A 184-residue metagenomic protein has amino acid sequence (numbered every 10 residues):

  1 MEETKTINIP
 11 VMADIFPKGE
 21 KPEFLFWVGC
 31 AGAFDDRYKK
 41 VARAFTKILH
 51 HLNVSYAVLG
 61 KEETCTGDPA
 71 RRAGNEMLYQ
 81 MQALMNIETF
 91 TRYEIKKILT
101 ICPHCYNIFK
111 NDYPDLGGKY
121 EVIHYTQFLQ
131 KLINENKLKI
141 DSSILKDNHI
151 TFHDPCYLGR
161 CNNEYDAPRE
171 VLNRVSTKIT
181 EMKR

Functional and structural regions predicted by a protein language model:
M1-I101, Y106-Y113, G117, L132-E135: Iron-sulfur-cluster electron-transfer modules
V28, H124-T126, D154: Short, structured patches in soluble enzyme cores that scaffold and shape functional sites
K40, M81, Q127, N163 (+1 more regions): Conserved active-site and cofactor/substrate-binding residues in soluble primary-metabolism enzymes
C105-N107, F128-K131, Y157-R160: Short, catalytically relevant binding-site loops at active-site mouths
D115-Y120, V175: Short, structured coil segments at secondary-structure junctions
G118-Y125, T180: Short hydrophobic/aromatic-enriched beta-strand-loop microsegments
H124-Q130, R184: Short, acidic/turn-prone active-site loops that include or flank metal/cofactor- and phosphate-binding residues
N134-R184: Redox cofactor-anchoring modules in respiratory/redox and cofactor-processing assemblies
